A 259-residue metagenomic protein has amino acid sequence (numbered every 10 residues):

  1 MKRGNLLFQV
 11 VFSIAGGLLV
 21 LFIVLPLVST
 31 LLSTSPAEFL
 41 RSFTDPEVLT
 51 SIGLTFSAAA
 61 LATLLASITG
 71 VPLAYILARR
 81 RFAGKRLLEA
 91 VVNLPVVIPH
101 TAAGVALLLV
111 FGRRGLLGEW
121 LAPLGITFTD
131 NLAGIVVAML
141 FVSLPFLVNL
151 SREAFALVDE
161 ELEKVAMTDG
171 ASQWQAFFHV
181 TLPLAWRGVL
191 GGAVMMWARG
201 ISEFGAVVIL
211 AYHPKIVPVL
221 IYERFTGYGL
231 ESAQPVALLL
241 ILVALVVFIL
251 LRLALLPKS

Functional and structural regions predicted by a protein language model:
R3-A37, P46-A156, V180, L184-G200 (+4 more regions): Membrane-water interface segments at the C-terminal ends of transmembrane alpha-helices in multi-pass inner-membrane
S42-F43: Surface loop/turn motifs at the tips and blade-to-blade linkers of beta-strand repeat domains
R152-E163, Q173: Membrane-helix/interface signature in polytopic inner-membrane proteins
A166: The alpha-helix within a helix-turn-helix
D169-A171, P183: Glycine/proline-centered hinge or cleavage motifs at structural transition points of membrane proteins
P214-I216: Extracytoplasmic catalytic/substrate-binding loops of multi-pass membrane glycan-assembly enzymes
